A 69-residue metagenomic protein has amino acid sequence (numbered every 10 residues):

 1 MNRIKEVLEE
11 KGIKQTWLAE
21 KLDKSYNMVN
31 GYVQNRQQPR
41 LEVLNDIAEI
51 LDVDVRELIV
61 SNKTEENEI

Functional and structural regions predicted by a protein language model:
N2-K21: Short basic helix-loop element that most often maps to the first helix and adjoining turn of HTH DNA-binding modules
E6, G12, G31, E49 (+1 more regions): Short, charged recognition helix plus adjacent turn of helix-turn-helix-like nucleic-acid-binding domains
E10, R36-P39, I50: Helix-turn-helix/winged-helix DNA-binding modules
Q15, Y26, L41-L44: Helix-turn-helix DNA-binding elements, focusing on the entry/boundary residues of the two helices that contact DNA
W17, M28, E57: Residues in the helix-turn-helix
K24-Q38: Recognition helix of helix-turn-helix/homeodomain-like DNA-binding domains that insert into the DNA major groove
E42-E57: DNA major-groove recognition helix of helix-turn-helix/homeodomain DNA-binding modules
